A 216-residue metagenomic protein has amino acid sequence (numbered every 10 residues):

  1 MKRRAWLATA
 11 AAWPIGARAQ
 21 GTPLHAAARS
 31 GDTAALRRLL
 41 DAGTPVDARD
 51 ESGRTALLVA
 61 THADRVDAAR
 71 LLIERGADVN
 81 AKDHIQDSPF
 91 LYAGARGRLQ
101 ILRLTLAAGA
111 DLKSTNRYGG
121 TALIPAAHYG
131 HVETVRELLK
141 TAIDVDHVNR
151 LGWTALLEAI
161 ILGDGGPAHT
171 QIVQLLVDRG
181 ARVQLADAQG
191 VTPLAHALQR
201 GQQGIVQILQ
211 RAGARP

Functional and structural regions predicted by a protein language model:
R4-A19: N-terminal export signals
A17-P23, T141, I161-D164, A168 (+5 more regions): Ankyrin-repeat-protein effector appendages
G21-R38: Short N-terminal segments immediately surrounding and downstream of signal-peptide cleavage
A26-G31, V59-R65, Y92-R98, P125-H131 (+2 more regions): Ankyrin repeat A-helix N-terminal signature
A35, D67-A68, Q100-I101, E133-T134 (+2 more regions): Conserved ankyrin/ankyrin-like repeat signature
L40-P45, R70-D78, R103-D111, R136-D144 (+2 more regions): Ankyrin repeat domain, specifically the short helix-to-loop turn at the C-terminus of the second helix of each repeat
